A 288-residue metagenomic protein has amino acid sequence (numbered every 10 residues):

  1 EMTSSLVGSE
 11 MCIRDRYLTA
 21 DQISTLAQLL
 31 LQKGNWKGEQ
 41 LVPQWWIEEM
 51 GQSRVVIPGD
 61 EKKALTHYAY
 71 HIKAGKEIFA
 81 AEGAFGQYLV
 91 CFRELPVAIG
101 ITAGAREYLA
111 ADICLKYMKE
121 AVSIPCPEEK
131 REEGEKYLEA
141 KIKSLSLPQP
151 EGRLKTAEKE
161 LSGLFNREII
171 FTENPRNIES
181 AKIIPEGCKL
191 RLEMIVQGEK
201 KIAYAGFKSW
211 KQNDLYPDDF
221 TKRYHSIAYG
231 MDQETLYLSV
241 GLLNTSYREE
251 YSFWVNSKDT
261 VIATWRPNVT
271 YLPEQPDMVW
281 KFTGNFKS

Functional and structural regions predicted by a protein language model:
E1-G8, I13: Single conserved hydrophobic/aromatic residue that forms the stacking wall/gate of nucleotide- or nucleobase-binding
E10, K33-P58: A beta-strand-loop signature enriched in Asp, Gly, Thr, and Trp that corresponds to the sialidase/neuraminidase Asp-box
R14-N35, I47, Q87-G104, C114: Active-site-proximal alpha-helical segments within enzyme catalytic domains
A27-G34, R54, E173, G198: Alpha-helix capping/termination and helix-coil
I47-T102: Active-site Gly/Thr loop motif
F79, Q87, A105-R106, L243-Y247 (+1 more regions): Short Gly/Pro-enriched loop/turn and capping motifs at secondary-structure junctions
A84-E151: Structured C-terminal helix/loop/strand segments within mature extracytoplasmic catalytic/sensor domains
E133-S288: Peripheral terminal and inter-domain segments
